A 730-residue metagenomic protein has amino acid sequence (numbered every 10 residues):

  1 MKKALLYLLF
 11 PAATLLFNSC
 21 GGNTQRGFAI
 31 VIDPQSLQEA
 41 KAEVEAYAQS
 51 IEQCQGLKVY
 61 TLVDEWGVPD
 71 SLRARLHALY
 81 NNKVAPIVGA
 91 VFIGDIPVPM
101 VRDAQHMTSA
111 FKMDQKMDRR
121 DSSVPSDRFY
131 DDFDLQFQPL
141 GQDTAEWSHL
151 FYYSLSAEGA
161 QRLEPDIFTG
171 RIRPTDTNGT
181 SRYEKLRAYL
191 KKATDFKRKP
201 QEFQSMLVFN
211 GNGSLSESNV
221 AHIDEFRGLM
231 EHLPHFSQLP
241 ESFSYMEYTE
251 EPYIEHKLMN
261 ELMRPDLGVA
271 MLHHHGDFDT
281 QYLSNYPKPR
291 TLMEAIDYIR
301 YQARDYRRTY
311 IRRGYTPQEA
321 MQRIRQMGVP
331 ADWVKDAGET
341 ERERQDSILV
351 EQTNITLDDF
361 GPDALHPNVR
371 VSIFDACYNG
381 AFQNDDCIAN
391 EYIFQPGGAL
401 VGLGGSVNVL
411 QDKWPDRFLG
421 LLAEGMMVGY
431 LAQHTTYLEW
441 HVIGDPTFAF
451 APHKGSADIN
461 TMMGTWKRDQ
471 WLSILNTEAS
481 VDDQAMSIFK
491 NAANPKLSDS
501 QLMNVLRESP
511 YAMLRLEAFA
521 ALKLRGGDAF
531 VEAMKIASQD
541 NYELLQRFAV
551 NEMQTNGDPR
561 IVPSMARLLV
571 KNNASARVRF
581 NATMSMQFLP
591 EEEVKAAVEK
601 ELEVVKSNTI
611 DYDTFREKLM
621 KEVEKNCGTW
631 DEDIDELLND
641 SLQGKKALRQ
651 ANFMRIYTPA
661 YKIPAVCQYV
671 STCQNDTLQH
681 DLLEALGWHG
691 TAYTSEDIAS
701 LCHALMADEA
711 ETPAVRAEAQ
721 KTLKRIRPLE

Functional and structural regions predicted by a protein language model:
A13-Q25: Bacterial Sec-dependent signal peptides at the C-terminal "C-region" and cleavage site
Q25-F28, C54-V59, V84-G89, P200-M206 (+5 more regions): Loop/turn elements at helix/coil->beta-strand transitions in domains of secreted/extracellular proteins
P69-P252, H256-V269, G276-L292: Structured catalytic cores of large enzymes
S123-K192, Y301-D416: Catalytic cores of nucleophile-dependent amide-cleaving enzymes
P415-S500, N504, A512-E517: Caspase-like cysteine protease fold
T465-L475, P495-R507, G527-S538, D558-V570 (+5 more regions): Amphipathic alpha-helical scaffolding segments comprising HEAT/armadillo-like alpha-solenoid repeats
S473-V481, L506-M513, I536-L544, L569-R577 (+4 more regions): Short coil turns that connect the paired helices of HEAT/ARM alpha-solenoid repeats
D482-N494, N504-V505, M513-R525, Q546-D558 (+5 more regions): Structural detector for internal amphipathic alpha-helices that build alpha-solenoid repeat scaffolds
